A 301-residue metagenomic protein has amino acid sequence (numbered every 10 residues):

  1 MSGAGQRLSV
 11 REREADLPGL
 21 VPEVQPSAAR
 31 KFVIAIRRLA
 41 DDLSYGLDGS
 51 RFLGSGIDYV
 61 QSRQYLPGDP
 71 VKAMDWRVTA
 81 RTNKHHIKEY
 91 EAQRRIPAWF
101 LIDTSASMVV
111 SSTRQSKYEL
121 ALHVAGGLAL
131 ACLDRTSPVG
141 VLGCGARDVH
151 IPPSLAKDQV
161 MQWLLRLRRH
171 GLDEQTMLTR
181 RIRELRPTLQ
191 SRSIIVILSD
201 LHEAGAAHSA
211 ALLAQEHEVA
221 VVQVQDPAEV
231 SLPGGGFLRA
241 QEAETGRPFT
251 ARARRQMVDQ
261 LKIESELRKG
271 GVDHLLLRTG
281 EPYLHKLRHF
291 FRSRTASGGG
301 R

Functional and structural regions predicted by a protein language model:
S2-R51, Y59, Q64-D69, V78 (+3 more regions): Exposed, interaction-prone extracellular/peripheral surfaces
V71-A73: N-terminal juxtadomain amphipathic helix that follows a signal peptide/anchor or precedes a small N-terminal auxiliary
